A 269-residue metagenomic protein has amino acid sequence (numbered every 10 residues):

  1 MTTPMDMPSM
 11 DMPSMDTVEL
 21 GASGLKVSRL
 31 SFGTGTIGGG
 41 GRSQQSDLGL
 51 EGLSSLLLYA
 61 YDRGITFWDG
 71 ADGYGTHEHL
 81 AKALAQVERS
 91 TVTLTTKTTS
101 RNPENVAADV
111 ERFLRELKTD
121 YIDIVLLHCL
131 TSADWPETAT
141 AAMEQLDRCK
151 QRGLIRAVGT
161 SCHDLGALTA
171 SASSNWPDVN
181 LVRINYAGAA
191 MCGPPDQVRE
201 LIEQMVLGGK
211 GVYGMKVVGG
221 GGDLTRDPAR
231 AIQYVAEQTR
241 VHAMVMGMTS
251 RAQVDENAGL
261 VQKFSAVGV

Functional and structural regions predicted by a protein language model:
M1-S90, Q151, Y234: N-terminal binding-site loop/beta-alpha segment at the start of enzyme catalytic domains that lines or forms
T17, L130-V269: Beta/alpha (TIM)-barrel catalytic core signal, keyed to glycine-rich beta->alpha loops juxtaposed to Asp/Glu that bind
L20, F32, W68, L80 (+7 more regions): Conserved, mostly hydrophobic/aromatic
G21-V27, A81-T91, E111-D120, S171-N175 (+1 more regions): Acidic (Asp/Glu)-rich catalytic clusters
T34-G52, I124-D134, K216-R226: Glycine-rich phosphate-binding "P-loop"
Q45-A60, P103-K118, H163-A170, R226-Y234: Short, acidic/polar
S90-N102, I124-L130: A short, structured active-site edge motif that brings together acidic residues
A107-H128, R148-R152: CE4/NodB-like, metal-dependent polysaccharide N-deacetylase domain that modifies extracellular/periplasmic N-acetylated
